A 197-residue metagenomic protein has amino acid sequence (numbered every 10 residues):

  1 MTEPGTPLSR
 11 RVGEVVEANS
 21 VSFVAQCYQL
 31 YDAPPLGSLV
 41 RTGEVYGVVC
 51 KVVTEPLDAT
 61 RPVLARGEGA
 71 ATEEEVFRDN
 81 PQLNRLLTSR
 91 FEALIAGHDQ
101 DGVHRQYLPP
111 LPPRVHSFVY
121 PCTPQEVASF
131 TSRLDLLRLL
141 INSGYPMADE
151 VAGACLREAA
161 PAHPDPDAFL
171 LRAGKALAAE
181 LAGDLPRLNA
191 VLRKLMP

Functional and structural regions predicted by a protein language model:
M1-G5: Extended boundary segments
T6-V24: Short, basic/aromatic beta-hairpin or loop at an interaction surface
V12-V16, S38, V45-E55: Short beta-strand-centered aromatic/proline hotspots
S22-C27, E55-E68, A93: Short, solvent-exposed secondary-structure boundary/capping segments
A33-P35: Short, well-ordered loop/turn sites that connect or cap secondary structure elements
E73-V76, N80, T88: Terminal, intrinsically disordered low-complexity segments enriched in charged/polar and proline residues
Q82-P197: Charge/polar-rich, low-complexity and marginally structured segments
